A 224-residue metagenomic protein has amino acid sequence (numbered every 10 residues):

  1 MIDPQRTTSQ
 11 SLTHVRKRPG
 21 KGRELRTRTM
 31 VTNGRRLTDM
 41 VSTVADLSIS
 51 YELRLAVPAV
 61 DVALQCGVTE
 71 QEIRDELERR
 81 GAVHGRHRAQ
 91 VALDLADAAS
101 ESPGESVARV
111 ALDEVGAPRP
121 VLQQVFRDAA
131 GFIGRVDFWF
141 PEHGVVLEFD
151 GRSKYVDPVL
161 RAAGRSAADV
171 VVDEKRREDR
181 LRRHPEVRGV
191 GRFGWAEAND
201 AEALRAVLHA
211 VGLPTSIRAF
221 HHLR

Functional and structural regions predicted by a protein language model:
M1-G85, V121, A206-R224: Short gly/ser-rich loop at a beta-strand->alpha-helix junction or flexible surface loop bordering the NTP-binding
L64-R224: Surface segments flanking catalytic/ligand-binding clefts of nucleic-acid enzymes
